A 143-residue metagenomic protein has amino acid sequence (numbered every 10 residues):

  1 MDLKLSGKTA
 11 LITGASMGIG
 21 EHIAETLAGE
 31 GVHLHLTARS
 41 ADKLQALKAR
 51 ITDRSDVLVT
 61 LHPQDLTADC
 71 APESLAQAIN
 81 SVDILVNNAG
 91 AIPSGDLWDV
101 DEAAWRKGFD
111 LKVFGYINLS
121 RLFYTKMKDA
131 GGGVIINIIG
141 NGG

Functional and structural regions predicted by a protein language model:
K8, S81-V82, M127-N141: Active-site loop of short-chain dehydrogenase/reductase
T9, S16-M17: Conserved glycine-rich cofactor-binding loop
E30-A46: Conserved glycine-rich Rossmann-like NAD(P)H-binding loop of the short-chain dehydrogenase/reductase
T52, T60-P63, A68-V82: Conserved amphipathic alpha-helix within the SDR
A89-P93: Conserved NAD(P)H cofactor-binding loop of Rossmann-fold oxidoreductase domains
D96-L97, A104-F109: Substrate-binding pocket helix/loop in short-chain dehydrogenase/reductase
S120-R121: A short, exposed helix-loop element centered on a Lys and neighboring polar residues
